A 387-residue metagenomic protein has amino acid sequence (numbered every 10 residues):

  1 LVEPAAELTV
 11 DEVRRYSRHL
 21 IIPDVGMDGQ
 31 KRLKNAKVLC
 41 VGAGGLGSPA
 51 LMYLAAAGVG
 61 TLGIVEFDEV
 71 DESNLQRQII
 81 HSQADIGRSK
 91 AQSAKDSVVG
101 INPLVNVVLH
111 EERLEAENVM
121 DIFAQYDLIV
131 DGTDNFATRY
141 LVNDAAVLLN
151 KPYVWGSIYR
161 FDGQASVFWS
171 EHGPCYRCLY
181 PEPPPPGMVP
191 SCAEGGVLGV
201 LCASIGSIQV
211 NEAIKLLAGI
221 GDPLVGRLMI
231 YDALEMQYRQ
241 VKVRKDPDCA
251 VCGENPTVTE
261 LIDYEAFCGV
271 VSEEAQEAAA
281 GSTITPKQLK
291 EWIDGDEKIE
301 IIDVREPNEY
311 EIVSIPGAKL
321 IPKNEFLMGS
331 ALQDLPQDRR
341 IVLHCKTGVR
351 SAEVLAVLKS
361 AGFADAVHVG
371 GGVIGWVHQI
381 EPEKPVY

Functional and structural regions predicted by a protein language model:
L1, A5-E7, I64-N102: Glycine-rich phosphate-binding loop and adjoining beta1-alpha1-beta2 segment of Rossmann-like nucleotide-binding folds
L1-L39, E72-S73, L261-D263, F267-E277: N-terminal charged helix/coil linker that caps or initiates catalytic domains
V41-G42, V65, H344: Conserved N-terminal Rossmann-fold NAD(P)-binding element of oxidoreductases
L46-G47, R350: Hydrophobic/small residue at the entry helix of a nucleotide-binding pocket
A56-T61, A361-A364: Conserved S-adenosyl-L-methionine
D96, A233-P247, V251-I299, P307-V342 (+1 more regions): Rhodanese-like catalytic fold shared by cysteine-dependent sulfurtransferases and DSP/PTP-type phosphatases
P103-A116, M120-I208, A218, E235-Q237 (+2 more regions): E1/E1-like adenylate-forming module used to activate ubiquitin-like modifiers and sulfur-carrier proteins
S207-V225: Oxidoreductase and adenylate-handling cofactor-binding alpha/beta cores
